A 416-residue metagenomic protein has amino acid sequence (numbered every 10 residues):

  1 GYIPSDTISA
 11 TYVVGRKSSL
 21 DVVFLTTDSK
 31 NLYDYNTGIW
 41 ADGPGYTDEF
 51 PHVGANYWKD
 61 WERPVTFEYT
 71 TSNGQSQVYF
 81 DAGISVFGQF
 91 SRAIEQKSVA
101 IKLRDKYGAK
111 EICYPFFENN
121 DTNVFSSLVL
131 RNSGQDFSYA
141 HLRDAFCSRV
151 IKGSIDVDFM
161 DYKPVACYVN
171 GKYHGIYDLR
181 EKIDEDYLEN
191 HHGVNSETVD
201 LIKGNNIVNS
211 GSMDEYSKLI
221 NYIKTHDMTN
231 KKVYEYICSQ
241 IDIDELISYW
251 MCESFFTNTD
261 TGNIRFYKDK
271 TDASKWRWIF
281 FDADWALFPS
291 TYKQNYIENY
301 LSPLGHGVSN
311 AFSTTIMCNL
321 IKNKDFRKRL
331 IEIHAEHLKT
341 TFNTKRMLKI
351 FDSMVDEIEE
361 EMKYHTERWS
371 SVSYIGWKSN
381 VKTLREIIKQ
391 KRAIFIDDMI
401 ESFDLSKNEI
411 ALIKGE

Functional and structural regions predicted by a protein language model:
Y2, D21-V23, K30-Y57, V65-T66 (+10 more regions): Middle-to-C-terminal accessory/interaction subdomains
D6-V14: C-terminal edge beta-strand
V14-L20: Extracellular interdomain linker/stem segments of modular secreted and single-pass surface proteins
R92-F125: Compositionally biased P/S/T/G-rich terminal and signal peptide-adjacent segments that lie outside catalytic cores
T122-D136: ATP-binding glycine-rich loop module of kinase domains
S138-Y168, K172, E197: A conserved helix-loop-beta module that forms one wall/lid of the active-site cleft in ATP-utilizing catalytic domains
L179-G204: Acidic, His- and aromatic-enriched active-site or binding-groove loops in soluble protein domains that engage sugars
